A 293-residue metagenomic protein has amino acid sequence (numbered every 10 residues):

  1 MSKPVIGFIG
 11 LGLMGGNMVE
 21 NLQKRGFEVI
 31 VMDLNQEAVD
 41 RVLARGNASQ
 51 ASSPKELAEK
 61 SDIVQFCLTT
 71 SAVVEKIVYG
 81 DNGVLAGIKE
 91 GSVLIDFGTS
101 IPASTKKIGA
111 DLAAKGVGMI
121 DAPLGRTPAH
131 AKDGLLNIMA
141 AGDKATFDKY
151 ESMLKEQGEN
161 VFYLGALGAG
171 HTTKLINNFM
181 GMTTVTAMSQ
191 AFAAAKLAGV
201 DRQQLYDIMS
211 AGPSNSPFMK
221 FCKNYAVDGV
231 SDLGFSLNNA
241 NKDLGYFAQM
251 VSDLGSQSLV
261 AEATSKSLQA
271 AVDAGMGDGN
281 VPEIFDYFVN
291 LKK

Functional and structural regions predicted by a protein language model:
M1-E59, I63-C67, S92, F97: NAD(P)+-binding Rossmann beta1-loop-alpha1 motif at the extreme N-terminus of oxidoreductases
V29, Q50, M119-I120, V161 (+2 more regions): Hydrophobic beta-strand scaffold residues
P54-F66, T70-V117: Rossmann-fold NAD(P) dinucleotide-binding segment
T99-N178: Rossmann-fold dinucleotide-binding core
G134-A141, F162, A166-A198, D207-F221 (+1 more regions): Active-site-proximal catalytic alpha-helix in oxidoreductases
L167, H171, N215-V281: Interdomain hinge/lid region at the active-site interface of Rossmann-like NAD(P)-dependent oxidoreductases
